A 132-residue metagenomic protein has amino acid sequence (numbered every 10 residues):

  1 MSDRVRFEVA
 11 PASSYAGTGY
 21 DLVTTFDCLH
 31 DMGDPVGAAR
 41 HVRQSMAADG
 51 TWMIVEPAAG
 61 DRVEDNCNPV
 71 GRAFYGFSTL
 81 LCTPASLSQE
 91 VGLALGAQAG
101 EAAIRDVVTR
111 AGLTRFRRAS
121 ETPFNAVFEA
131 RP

Functional and structural regions predicted by a protein language model:
M1-A12: Conserved SAM-binding strand-loop segment of SAM-dependent methyltransferases
E8, T24, M53: Conserved Rossmann-like nucleotide-binding pocket used by diverse enzymes that bind dinucleotide cofactors
A10-V23: A short acidic, Gly/Pro-enriched loop at the edge of an enzyme's catalytic core that lines a small-molecule cofactor
D21-V36: A short SAM/SAH-binding and catalytic strip from SAM-dependent methyltransferases
V36-D49: A short glycine-rich, Lys/Arg-flanked "PGG" loop and its adjoining helix->strand segment in the class I
W52-M53, R115: A short hydrophobic/small-residue beta-strand
V55-A111: C-terminal alpha-helical "lid/dimerization" subdomain adjacent to the S-adenosyl-L-methionine
A111-P132: Core SAM-dependent methyltransferase catalytic element
